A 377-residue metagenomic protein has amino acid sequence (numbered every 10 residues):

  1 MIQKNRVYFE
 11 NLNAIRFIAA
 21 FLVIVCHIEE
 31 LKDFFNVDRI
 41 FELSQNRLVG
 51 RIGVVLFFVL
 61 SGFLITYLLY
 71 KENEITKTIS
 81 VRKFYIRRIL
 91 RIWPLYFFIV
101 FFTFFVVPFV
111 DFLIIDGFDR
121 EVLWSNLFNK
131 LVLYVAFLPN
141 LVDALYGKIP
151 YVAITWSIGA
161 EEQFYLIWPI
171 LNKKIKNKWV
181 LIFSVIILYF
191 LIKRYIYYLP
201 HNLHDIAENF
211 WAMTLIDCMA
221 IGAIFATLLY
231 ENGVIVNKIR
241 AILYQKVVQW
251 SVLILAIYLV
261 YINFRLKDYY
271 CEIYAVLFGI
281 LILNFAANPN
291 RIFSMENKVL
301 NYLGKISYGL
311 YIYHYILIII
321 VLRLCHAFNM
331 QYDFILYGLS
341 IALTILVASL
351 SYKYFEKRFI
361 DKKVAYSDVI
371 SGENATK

Functional and structural regions predicted by a protein language model:
M1-L12, I18-F21, V25-R51, I65-K83 (+6 more regions): Alpha-helical transmembrane segments in multi-pass integral membrane proteins
R6-E10, T76-F97, I115-S125, L166-I167: Membrane-interfacial loop-to-helix junctions in multi-pass inner-membrane proteins
L12, F84, I92, S157 (+2 more regions): Alpha-helical transmembrane segments and their helix-entry boundary regions
N13, F17-A20, V55, S61 (+5 more regions): Residues within membrane-spanning alpha-helices of integral membrane proteins, especially the hydrophobic core/packing
N13, F84, I154-G159, Y165 (+1 more regions): Short alpha-helical catalytic segment bearing the HExxH-like zincin motif of zinc-dependent metalloproteases
E42, W93-Y96, V100-I158, L191-I206 (+3 more regions): Membrane-interface helix-loop-helix regions
W93, F97, L166-I167, V180-S184 (+2 more regions): Hydrophobic alpha-helical transmembrane segments
E162-I192, I196-Y198, T227-V247: Solvent-exposed interhelical
